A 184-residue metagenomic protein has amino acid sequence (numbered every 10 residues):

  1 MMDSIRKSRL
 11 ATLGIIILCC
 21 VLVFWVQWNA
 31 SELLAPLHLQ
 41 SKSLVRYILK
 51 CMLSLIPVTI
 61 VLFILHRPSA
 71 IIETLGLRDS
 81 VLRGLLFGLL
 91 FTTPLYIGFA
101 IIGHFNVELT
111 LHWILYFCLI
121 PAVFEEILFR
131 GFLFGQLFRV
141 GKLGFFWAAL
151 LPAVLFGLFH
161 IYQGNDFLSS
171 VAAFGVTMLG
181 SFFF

Functional and structural regions predicted by a protein language model:
M1-A70: N-terminal, membrane-interfacial amphipathic/helix-forming hydrophobic leader that caps and precedes the first
C20-N29, T92-A100, A153-Y162: Aromatic-anchored segments of alpha-helical transmembrane domains
V26, L150, S169-F184: Functionally important transmembrane alpha-helices
L33-L49, L62-I127, R139: Juxtamembrane helix-loop-helix connectors linking adjacent transmembrane helices in multi-pass membrane enzymes
Y47-T59, L115-L119, S169-V176: Structural signature of hydrophobic alpha-helical transmembrane segments
V81-L82, L109-L111, G141-W147, S170 (+1 more regions): Membrane-helix interface segments
I127-L151: Membrane-interface helix/loop boundary segments of multi-pass membrane proteins
